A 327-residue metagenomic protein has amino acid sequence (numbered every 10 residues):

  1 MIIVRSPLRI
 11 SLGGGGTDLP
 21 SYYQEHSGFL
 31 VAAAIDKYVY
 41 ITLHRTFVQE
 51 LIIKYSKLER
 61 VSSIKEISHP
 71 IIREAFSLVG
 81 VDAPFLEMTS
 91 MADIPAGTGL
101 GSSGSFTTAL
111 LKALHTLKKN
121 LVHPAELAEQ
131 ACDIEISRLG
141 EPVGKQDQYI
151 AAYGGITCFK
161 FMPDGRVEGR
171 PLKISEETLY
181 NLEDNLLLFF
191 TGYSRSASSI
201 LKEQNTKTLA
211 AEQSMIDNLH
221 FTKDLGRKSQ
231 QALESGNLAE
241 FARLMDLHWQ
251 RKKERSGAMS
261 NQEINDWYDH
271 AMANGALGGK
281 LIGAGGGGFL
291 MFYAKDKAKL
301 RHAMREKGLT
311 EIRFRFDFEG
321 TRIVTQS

Functional and structural regions predicted by a protein language model:
M1-S11, D18-Q24, A32, Y38-D82 (+5 more regions): C-terminal nucleotide
F85-E87: Residues at or immediately flanking beta-strands
A96-T98: Helix-loop-helix module between adjacent transmembrane segments
G104-K118, G287-Y293: Short, small-residue alpha-helix embedded
